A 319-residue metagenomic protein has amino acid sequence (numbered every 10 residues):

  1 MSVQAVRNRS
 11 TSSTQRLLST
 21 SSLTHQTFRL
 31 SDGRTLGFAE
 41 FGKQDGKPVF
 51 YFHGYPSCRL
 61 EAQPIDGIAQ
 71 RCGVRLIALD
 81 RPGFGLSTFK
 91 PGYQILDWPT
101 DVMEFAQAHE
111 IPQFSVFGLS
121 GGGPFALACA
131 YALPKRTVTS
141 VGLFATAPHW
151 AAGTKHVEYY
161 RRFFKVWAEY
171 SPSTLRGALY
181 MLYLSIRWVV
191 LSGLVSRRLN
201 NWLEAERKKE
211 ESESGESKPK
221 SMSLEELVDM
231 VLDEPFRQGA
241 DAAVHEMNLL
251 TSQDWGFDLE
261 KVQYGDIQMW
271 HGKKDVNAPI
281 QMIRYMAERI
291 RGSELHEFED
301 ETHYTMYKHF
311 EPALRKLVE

Functional and structural regions predicted by a protein language model:
K43-G46, H53-C58, P82, S120 (+1 more regions): Active-site glycine-rich loops that stabilize anionic/oxyanionic intermediates across multiple enzyme folds
G54-G67, G92: The serine-hydrolase catalytic nucleophile loop
A69-F89: Conserved alpha/beta-hydrolase
L96-S115, A128, A132: Conserved acidic catalytic loop of the alpha/beta-hydrolase fold
R161-F257: Alpha/beta-hydrolase
Q263, Q268-H271, D275: Short beta-strand/loop motif that positions the catalytic acidic residue of the alpha/beta-hydrolase fold
V276-M282: Conserved alpha/beta-hydrolase "acid-adjacent" motif
R284-E319: Catalytic active-site module of serine/aspartate enzymes centered on a nucleophile-bearing elbow/loop
